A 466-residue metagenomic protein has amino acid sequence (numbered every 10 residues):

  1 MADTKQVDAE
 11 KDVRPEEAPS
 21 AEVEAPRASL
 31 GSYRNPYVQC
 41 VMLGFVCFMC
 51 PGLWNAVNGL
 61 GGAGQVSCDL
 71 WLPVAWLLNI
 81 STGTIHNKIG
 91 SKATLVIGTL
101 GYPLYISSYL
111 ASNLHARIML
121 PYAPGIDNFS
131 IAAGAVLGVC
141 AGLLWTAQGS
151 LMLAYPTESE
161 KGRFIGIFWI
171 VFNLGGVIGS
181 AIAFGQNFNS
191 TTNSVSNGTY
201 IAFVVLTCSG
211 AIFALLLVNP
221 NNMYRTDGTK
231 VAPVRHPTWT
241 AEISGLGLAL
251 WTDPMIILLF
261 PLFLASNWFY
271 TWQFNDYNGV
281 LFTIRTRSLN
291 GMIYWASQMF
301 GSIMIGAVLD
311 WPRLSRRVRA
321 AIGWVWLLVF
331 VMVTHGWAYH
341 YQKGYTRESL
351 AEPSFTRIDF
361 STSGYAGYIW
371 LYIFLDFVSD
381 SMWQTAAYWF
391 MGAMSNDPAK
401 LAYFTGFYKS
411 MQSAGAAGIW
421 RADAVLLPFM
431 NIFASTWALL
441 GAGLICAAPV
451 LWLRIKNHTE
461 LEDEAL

Functional and structural regions predicted by a protein language model:
M1-L30, M223-W239, K456-L466: Intrinsically disordered, low-complexity terminal tails of fungal membrane proteins
L53-L60, S209, L217, T229-T405: Membrane-interfacial loop- and helix-cap regions that link adjacent transmembrane helices in polytopic membrane proteins
D69-N87, L100-Y105, M292-I305, A414: Central cavity-lining transmembrane alpha-helices of secondary-active solute carriers, predominantly the Major
W76, A93-Y109, N128, R319-A338: Structural signature of the two symmetry-related core transmembrane helices
L77-L95, N187-F188, M299-V329, D423-V425: Helix-to-loop junctions at the C-terminal end of transmembrane segments in multipass secondary transporters
K92, G185-L206, R316-G323, R421-A442: A membrane-interface helix-boundary motif in multi-pass transporters
L137, A141-L144, S159-G210, S266 (+2 more regions): Glycine-rich segments within core transmembrane alpha-helices of 12-TM secondary carriers
W169, N173, S196-L217, L262 (+2 more regions): Symmetry-related core transmembrane helices of the 12-TM Major Facilitator Superfamily/SLC fold
